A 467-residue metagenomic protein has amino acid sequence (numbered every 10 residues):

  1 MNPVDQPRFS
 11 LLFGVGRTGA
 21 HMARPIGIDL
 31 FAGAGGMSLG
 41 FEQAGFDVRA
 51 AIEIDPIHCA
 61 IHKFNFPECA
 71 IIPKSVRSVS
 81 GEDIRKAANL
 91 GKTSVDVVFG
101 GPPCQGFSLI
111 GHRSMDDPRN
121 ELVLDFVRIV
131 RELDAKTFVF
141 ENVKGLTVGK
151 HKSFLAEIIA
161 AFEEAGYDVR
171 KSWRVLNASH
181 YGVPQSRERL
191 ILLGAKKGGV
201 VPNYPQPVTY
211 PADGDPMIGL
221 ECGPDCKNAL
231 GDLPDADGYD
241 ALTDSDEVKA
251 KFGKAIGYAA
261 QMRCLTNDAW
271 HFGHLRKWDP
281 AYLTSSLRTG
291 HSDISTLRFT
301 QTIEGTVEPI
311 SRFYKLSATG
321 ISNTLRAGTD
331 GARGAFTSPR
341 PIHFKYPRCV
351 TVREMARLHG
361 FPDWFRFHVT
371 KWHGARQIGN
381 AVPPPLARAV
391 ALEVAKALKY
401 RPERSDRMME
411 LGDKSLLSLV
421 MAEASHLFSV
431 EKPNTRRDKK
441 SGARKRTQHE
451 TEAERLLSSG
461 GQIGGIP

Functional and structural regions predicted by a protein language model:
F9-D134, K144-V148, K152-A156: Core alpha/beta nucleotide-donor-binding catalytic domains of modification enzymes
P67-E68, A135, Y167, D363: Proline-centered flexible-loop/turn and helix-kink motifs
D83-K92, L109-T306: Class I S-adenosyl-L-methionine
P102, T147-K150, F162-G166, V394 (+2 more regions): A generic secondary-structure signal for well-formed alpha-helical elements
Q105, G199-V201, D237-G238, D330-A335 (+1 more regions): Short, acidic Gly/Pro/Ser/Thr-rich loop/turn segments
A250-P467: C-terminal target-recognition/interaction regions appended to catalytic cores
